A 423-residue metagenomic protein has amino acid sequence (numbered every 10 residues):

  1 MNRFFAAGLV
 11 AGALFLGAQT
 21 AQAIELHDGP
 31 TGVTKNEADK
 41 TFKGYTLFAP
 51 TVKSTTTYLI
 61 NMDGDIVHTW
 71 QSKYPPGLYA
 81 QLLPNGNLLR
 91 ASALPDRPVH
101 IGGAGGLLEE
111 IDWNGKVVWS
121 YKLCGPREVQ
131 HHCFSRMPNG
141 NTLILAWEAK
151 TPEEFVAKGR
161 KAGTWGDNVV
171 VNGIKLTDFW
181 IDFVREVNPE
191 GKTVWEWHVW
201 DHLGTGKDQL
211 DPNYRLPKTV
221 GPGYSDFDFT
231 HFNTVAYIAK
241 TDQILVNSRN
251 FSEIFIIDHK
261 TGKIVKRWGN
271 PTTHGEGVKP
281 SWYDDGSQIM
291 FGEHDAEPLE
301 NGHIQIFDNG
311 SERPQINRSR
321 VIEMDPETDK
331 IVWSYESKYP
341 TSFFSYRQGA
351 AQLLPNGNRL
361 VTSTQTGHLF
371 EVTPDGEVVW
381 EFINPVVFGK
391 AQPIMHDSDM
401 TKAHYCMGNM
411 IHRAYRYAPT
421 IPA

Functional and structural regions predicted by a protein language model:
M1-F4: Positively charged n-region of N-terminal signal peptides that target proteins for export
A7-G17: Bacterial N-terminal signal peptides
G17-A23: Sec/Tat signal peptide C-region and signal peptidase I cleavage site
A23-A423: Histidine-/acidic-rich catalytic cores in large beta-rich domains
